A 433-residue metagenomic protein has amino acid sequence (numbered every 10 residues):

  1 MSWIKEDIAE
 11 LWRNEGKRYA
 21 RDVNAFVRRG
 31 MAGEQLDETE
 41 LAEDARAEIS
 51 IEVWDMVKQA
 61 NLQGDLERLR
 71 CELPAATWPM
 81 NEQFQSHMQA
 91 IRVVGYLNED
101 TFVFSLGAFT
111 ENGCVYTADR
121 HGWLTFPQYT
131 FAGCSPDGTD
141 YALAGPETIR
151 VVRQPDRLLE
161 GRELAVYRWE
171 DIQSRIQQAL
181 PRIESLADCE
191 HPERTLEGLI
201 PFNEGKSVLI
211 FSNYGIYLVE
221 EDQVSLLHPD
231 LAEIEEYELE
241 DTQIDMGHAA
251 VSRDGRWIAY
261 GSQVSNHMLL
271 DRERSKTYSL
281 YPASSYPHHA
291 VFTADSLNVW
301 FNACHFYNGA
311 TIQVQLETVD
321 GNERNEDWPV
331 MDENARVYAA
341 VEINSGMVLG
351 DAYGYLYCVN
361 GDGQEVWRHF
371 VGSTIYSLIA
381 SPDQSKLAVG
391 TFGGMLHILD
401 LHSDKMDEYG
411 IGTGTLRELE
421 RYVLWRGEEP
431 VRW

Functional and structural regions predicted by a protein language model:
M1-Y116, V166-D188, E420-W433: Intrinsically disordered, low-complexity acidic/Ser/Thr/Pro-rich linker and tail segments in large eukaryotic scaffolds
W78-Q85, R120-F126, E160, R182-E190 (+4 more regions): A short beta-strand motif characteristic of beta-propeller blades
S86-G95, F126-T139, Q173-Q178, E184-L186 (+6 more regions): Repeated scaffold domains used in trafficking and secretory/extracellular systems, primarily beta-propellers
E99-D100, G138, E204-G205, G255 (+3 more regions): Conserved loop/turn motif of beta-propeller repeat scaffolds
F102, Y141, S207-V208, I258 (+3 more regions): Hydrophobic beta-strand positions that form the internal "hydrophobic ladder" of WD40/Gbeta-like beta-propeller blades
T110-V115, T148-R153, N213-E220, V264-L269 (+3 more regions): Structural motif
T117-R120, Q154-R157, E221-Q223, D271-S275 (+3 more regions): Short loop/turn segments that connect beta-strands within beta-propeller blades
I379-W433: Blade-level signature of beta-propeller repeat domains, shared across WD40, Kelch, NHL, RCC1 and BNR/Asp-box propellers
